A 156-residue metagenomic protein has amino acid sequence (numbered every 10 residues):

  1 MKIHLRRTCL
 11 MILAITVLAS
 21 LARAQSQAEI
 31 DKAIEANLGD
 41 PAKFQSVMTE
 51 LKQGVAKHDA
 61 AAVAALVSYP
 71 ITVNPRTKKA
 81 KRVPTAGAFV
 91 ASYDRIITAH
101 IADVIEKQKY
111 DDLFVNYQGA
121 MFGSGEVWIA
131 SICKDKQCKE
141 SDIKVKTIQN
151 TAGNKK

Functional and structural regions predicted by a protein language model:
M1, L21-A28: Basic/polar N-terminal segments that are highly enriched at the extreme N-terminus, encompassing both cleavable
M1-M11: Bacterial N-terminal signal peptides that target proteins for export
H4-L5, L21, K144: Intrinsically disordered, low-complexity sequence elements enriched in Ser/Thr/Gly/Pro
L10-S20: Bacterial N-terminal signal peptides
Q25-Q53, A60-K156: C-terminal-biased regions
